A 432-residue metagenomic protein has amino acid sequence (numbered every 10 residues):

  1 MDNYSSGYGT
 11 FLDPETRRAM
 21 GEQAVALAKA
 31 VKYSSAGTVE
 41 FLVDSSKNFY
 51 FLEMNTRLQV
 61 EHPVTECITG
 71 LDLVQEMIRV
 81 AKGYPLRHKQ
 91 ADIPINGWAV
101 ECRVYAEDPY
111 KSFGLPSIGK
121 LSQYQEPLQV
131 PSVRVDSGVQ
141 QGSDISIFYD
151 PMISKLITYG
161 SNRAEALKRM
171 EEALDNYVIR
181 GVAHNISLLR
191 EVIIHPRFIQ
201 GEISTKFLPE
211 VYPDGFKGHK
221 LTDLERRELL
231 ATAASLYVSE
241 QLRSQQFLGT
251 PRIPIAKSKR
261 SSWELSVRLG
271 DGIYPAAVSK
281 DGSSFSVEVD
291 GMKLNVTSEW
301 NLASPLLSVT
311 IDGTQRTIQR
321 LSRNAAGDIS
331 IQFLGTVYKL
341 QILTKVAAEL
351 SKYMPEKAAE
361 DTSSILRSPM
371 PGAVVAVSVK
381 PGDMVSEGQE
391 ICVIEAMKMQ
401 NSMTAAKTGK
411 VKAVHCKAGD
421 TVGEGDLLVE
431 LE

Functional and structural regions predicted by a protein language model:
M1-E22, L58-L73: ATP-dependent carboxylate/phosphate-activation module, predominantly the ATP-grasp catalytic core and closely related
S6-V43, A173: A long amphipathic alpha-helix within ATP-dependent nucleotide-binding catalytic cores
A24, L42, P63-N295, E299-W300 (+3 more regions): Catalytic cores of soluble metabolic enzymes centered on carboxylation/carboxyl-transfer
L27-S35, G83-A91, R316-I318: Active-site phosphate-binding and catalytic loops of NTP-dependent enzymes
Y33-Q59: Conserved metal-phosphate-binding beta-hairpin within the catalytic cores of diverse ATP-dependent phosphoryl-transfer
H88-N96, F207-Y212, F216, V337-S368: Long, charged amphipathic helices and adjacent flexible linkers at domain junctions
E101, K111, D312-V346: Structured, non-catalytic alpha/beta "coupling" segments that mediate domain-domain communication and provide generic
A358-E432: Structured functional modules or segments
